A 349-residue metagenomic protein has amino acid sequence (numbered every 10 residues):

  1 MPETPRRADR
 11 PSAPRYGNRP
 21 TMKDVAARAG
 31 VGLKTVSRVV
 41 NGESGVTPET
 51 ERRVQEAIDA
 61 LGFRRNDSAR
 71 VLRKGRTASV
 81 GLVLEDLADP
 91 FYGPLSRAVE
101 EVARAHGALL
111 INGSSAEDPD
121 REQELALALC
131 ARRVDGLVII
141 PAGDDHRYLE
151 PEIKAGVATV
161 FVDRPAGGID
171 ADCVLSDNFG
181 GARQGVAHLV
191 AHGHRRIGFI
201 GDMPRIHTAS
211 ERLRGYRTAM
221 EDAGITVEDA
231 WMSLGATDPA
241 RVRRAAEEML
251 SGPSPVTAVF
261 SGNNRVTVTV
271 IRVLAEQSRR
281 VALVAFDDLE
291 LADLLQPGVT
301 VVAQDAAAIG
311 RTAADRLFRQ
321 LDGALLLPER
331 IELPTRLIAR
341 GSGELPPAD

Functional and structural regions predicted by a protein language model:
M1-A78, P347: N-terminal helix-turn-helix DNA-binding module of bacterial transcription factors
M1-R15, A60, E101-H106, K154-F161 (+1 more regions): Bacterial carbohydrate/catabolite-sensing allosteric modules
R28, L33-R38, L72-A88, H188 (+1 more regions): Short beta-strand segments enriched in small/hydrophobic residues
F63-A128, R132-G136, R217, E221: Amphipathic helical "hinge" segments at domain boundaries
A69, Q123-A126, L149, V186 (+1 more regions): Short hydrophobic/charged patches on amphipathic alpha-helices used for structural packing and interfaces
V83, V138, A258-F260: Structural motif
A116-P119, I140-D145, N264-R265: Short beta->alpha connector loops
G136-L149, F161-D170: Acidic, Gly/Pro-rich loop/turn segments at junctions of secondary structure
